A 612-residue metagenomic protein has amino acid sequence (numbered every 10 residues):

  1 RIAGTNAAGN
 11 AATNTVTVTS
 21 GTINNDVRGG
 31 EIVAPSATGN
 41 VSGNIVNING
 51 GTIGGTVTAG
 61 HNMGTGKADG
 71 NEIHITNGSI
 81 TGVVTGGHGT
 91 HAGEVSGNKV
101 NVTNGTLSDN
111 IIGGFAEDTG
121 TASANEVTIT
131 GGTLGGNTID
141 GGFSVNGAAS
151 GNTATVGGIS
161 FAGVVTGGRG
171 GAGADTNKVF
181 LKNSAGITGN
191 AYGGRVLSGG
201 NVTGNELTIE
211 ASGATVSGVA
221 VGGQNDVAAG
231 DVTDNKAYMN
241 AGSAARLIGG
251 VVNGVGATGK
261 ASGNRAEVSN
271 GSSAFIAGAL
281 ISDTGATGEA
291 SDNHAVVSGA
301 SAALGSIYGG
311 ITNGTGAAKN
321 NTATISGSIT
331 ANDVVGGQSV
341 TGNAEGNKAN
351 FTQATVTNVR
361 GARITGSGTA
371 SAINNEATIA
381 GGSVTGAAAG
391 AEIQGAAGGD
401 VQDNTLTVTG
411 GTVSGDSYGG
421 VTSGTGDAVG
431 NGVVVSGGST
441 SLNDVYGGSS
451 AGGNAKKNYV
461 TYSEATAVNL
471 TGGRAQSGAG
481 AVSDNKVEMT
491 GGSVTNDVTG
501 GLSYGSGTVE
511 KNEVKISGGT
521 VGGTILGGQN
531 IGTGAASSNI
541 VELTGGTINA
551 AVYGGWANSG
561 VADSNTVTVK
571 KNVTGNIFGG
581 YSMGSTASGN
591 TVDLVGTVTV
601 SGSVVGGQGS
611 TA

Functional and structural regions predicted by a protein language model:
R1-D26, I32-T56, N62-V83, G89-D109 (+19 more regions): Surface-exposed loop/turn motifs in large extracellular/passenger domains
